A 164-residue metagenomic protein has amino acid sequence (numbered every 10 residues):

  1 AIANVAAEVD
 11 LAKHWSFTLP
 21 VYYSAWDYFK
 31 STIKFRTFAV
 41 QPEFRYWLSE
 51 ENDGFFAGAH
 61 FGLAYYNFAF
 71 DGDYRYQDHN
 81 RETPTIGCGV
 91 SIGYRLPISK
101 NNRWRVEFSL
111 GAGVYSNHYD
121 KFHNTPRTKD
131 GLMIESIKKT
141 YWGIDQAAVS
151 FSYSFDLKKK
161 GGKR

Functional and structural regions predicted by a protein language model:
A1-I2, S99-R103, K158: Intrinsically disordered, low-complexity coil segments
A1-V5, F38-P42, P84-I92, A112 (+1 more regions): Hydrophobic, lipid-facing positions within transmembrane beta-strands of outer-membrane proteins
V9-V106: Gram-negative (and chloroplast) outer-membrane scaffold detector with strong preference for beta-barrel transmembrane
Y94-I98, V114, F155-L157: Beta-strand elements of well-folded, non-transmembrane domains
F108-V114: Internal, hydrophobic beta-strand segments that form the core of beta-sheet-rich folds
V114-R127: C-terminal beta-signal and adjacent terminal beta-strands/loops of Gram-negative outer-membrane beta-barrel proteins
K129-Q146: C-terminal beta-signal and terminal closure region of outer-membrane beta-barrel proteins
Y141-R164: Outer-membrane beta-barrel "beta-signal"
